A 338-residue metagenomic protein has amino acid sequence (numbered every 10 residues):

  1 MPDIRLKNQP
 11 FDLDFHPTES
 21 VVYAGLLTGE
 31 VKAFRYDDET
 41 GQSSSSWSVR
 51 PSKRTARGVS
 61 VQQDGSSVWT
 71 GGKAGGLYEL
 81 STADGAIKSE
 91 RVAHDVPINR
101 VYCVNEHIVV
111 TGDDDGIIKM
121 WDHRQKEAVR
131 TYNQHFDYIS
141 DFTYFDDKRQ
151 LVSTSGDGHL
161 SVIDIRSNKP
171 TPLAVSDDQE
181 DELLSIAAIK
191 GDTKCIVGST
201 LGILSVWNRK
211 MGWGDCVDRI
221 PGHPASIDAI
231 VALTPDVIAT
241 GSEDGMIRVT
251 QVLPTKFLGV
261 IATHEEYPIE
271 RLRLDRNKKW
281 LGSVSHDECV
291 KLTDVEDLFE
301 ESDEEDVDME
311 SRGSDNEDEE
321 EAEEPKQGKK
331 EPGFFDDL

Functional and structural regions predicted by a protein language model:
M1, Q42-S46, A86-S89, E127-R130 (+4 more regions): A structural motif specific to WD40 beta-propellers
P2-G29: Beta-strand-rich domains and repeat architectures in extracellular enzymes and scaffolds, especially beta-propellers
D3-P10, S48-R57, R91-I98, N133-I139 (+6 more regions): WD40/WD-repeat beta-propeller blade N-cap
P10-F11, C216-R219, P224-D228, T234-D236 (+2 more regions): Terminal intrinsically disordered, low-complexity extensions flanking WD-repeat/beta-propeller proteins
F11, T28-K32, R54, S66 (+11 more regions): Short coil/turn segments within WD40 beta-propeller repeats
L13-E19, V59-G65, D95, V101-H107 (+10 more regions): Loop/turn segments within WD40 beta-propeller blades
E19-Y23, G65-W69, L77-Y78, I87-S89 (+11 more regions): Structural hallmark of WD40 beta-propellers
Y36-E39, T82-G85, H123-K126, I165-N168 (+3 more regions): Short loop/turn segments that connect beta-strands within beta-propeller blades
